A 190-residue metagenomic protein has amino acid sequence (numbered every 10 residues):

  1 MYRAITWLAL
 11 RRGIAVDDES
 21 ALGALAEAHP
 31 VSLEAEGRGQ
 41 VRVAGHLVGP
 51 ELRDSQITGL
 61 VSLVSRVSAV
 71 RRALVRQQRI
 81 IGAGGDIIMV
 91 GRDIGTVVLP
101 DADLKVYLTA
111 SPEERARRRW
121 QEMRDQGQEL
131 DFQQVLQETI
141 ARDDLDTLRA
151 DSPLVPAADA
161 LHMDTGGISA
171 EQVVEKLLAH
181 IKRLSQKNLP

Functional and structural regions predicted by a protein language model:
M1-D54: N-terminal phosphate/diphosphate-binding loop that engages ATP/GTP or pyrophosphate donors across diverse enzyme folds
L8-R12, V67, I81-G84, Q126 (+2 more regions): Conserved, well-folded catalytic cores of nucleic-acid-processing and energy-transducing macromolecular machines
L25, A44, M89-D93, V97 (+2 more regions): Glycine/charge-rich, flexible interdomain linkers and switch-proximal surface loops that mediate coupling
P30-V31, A69, R79, D86-I87 (+2 more regions): Generic structural signal for secondary-structure transition and capping sites
V43-G49, W120-Q126, L145, R149-P190: NTP-dependent small-molecule kinase module
G45, L74, I88, T139 (+1 more regions): Residue-level signature of catalytic and energy-coupling elements of molecular machines, predominantly ATP/GTP-dependent
G49-D125: ATP-dependent NMP and nucleoside kinases share a basic, alpha-helical "lid"
D93-P100, V106-R117, D125-E138, R142-D151 (+2 more regions): Anionic, Ser/Thr-rich low-complexity intrinsically disordered regions
